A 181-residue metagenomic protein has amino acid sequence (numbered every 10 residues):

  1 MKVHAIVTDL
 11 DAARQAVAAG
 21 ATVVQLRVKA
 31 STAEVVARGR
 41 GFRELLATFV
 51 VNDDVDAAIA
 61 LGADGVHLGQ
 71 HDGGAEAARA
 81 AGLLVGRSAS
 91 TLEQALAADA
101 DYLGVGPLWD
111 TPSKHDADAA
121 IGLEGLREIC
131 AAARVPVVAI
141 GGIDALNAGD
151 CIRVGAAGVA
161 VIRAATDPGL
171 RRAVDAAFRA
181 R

Functional and structural regions predicted by a protein language model:
M1-G73, A77-Y102, I121-E124, E128-V137 (+2 more regions): Conserved N-terminal beta1-alpha1 strand-loop-helix module at the mouth
A58, W109-H115: A short acidic, helix-capping loop that chelates divalent metal ions and anchors anionic groups
D101-W109: Non-cysteine beta-strand/loop elements that form the S-adenosyl-L-methionine
W109-T111, I143-L146: Short Gly/Pro-enriched loop/turn and capping motifs at secondary-structure junctions
D118: Glycine-rich ATP-lid loops
